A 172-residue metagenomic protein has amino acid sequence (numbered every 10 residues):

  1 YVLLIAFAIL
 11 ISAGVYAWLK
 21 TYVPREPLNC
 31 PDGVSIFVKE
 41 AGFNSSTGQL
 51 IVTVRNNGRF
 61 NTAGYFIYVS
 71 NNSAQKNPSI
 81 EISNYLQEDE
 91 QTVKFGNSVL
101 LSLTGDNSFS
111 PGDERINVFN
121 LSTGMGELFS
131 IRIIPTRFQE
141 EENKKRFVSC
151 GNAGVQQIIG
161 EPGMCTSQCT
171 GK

Functional and structural regions predicted by a protein language model:
Y1-Y22: N-terminal single-pass transmembrane signal-anchor helix
W18-K172: N-terminal export/assembly leader peptides and their processing motifs that target proteins to secretory
